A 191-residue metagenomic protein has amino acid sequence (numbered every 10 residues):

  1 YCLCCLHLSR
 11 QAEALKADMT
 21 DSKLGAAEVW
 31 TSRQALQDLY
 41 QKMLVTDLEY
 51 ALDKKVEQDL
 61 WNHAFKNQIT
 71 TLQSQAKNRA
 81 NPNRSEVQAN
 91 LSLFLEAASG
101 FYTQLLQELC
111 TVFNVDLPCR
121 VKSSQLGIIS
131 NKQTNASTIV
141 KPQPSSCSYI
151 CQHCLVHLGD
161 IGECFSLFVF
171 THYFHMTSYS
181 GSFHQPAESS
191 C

Functional and structural regions predicted by a protein language model:
Y1-S145: Long, acidic/serine-threonine-rich intrinsically disordered regions with weak helical/coil propensity that act as
A98, F165-V169: Glycine-centered coil turns and helix-coil junctions that link the paired helices within alpha-helical repeat units
Y149, V156-H157, Q185: Short, well-ordered loop/turn elements at secondary-structure boundaries
D160-E163, S189: Residues within alpha-helical segments
V169-C191: Alpha-helical protein-protein interaction scaffolds
